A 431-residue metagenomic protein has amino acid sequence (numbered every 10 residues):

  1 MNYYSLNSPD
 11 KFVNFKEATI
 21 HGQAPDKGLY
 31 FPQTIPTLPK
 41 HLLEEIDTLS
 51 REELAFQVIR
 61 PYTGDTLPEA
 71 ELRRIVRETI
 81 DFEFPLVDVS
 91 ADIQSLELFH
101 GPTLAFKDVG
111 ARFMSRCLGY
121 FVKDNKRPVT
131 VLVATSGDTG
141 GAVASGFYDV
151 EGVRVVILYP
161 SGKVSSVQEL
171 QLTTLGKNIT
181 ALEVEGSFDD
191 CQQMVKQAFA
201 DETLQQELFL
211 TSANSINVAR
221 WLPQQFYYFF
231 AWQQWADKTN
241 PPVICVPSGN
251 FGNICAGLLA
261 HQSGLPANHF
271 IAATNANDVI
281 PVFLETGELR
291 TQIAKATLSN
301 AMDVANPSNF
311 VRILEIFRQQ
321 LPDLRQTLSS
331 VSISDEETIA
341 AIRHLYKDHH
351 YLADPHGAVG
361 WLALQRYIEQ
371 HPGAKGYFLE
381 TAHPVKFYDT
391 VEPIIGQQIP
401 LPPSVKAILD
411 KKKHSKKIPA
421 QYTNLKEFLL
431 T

Functional and structural regions predicted by a protein language model:
M1-T431: PLP-dependent amino-acid enzyme catalytic core
